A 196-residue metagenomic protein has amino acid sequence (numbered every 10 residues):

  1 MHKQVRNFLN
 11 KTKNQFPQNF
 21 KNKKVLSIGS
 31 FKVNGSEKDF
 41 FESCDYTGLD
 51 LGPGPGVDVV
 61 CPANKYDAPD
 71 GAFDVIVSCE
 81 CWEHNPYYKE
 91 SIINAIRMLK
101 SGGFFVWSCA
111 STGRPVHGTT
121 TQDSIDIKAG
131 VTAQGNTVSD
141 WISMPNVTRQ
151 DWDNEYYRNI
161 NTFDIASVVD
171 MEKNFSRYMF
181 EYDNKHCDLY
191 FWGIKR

Functional and structural regions predicted by a protein language model:
M1-G71, V75, D153-R158, F163-M179 (+1 more regions): Conserved N-terminal segment of class I S-adenosyl-L-methionine
S27, S78, W107: Redox-cofactor binding/interface segments in oxidoreductases and associated redox assembly factors
Y46, E83, K100: A short glycine-/small-residue-rich loop at the edge of a beta-strand within enzyme catalytic domains
V60, C81-W82: Alpha-helical architecture
K65, E83, R114: Active-site micro-motifs of SAM-dependent methyltransferase domains
V75-C81: A short beta-strand submotif of the Rossmann-like class I SAM-dependent methyltransferase core that lines
P86-R196: S-adenosyl-L-methionine-dependent methyltransferase catalytic module, highlighting the catalytic core
